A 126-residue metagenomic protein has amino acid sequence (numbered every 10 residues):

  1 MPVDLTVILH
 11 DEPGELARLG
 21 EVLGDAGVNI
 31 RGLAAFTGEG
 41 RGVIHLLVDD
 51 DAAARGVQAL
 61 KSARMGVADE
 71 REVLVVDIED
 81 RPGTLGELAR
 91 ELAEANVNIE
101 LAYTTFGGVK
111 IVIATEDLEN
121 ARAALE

Functional and structural regions predicted by a protein language model:
M1-E126: A conserved regulatory-domain signal marking ACT and ACT-like small-molecule sensing domains and adjacent regulatory
